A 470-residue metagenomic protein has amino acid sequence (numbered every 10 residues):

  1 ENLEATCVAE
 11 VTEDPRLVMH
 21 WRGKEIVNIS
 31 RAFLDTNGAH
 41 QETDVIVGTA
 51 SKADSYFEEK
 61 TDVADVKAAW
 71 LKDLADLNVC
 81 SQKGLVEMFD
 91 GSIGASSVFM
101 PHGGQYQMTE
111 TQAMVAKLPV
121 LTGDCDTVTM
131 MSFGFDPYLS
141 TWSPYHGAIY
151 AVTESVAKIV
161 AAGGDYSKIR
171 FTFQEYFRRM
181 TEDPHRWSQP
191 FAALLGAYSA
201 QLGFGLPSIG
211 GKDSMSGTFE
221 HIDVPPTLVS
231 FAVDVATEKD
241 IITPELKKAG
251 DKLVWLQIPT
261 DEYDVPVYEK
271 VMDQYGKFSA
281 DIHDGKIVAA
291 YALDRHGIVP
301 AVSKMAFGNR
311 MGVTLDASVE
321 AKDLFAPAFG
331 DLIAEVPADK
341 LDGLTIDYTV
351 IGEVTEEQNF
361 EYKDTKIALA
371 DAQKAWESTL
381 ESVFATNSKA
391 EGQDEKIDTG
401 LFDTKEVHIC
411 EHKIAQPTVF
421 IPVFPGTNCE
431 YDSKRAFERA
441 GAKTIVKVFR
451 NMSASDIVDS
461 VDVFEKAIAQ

Functional and structural regions predicted by a protein language model:
E1-A469: Glycine/proline-enriched, intrinsically flexible loops and inter-domain linkers
